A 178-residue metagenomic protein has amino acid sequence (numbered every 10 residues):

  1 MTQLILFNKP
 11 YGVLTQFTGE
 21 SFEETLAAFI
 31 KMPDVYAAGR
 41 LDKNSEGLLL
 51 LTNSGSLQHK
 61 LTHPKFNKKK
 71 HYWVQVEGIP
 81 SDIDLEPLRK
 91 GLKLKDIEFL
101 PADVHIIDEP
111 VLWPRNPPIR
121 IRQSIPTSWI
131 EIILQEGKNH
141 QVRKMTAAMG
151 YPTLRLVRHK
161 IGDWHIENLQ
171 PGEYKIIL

Functional and structural regions predicted by a protein language model:
M1-I177: RNA pseudouridine synthases
